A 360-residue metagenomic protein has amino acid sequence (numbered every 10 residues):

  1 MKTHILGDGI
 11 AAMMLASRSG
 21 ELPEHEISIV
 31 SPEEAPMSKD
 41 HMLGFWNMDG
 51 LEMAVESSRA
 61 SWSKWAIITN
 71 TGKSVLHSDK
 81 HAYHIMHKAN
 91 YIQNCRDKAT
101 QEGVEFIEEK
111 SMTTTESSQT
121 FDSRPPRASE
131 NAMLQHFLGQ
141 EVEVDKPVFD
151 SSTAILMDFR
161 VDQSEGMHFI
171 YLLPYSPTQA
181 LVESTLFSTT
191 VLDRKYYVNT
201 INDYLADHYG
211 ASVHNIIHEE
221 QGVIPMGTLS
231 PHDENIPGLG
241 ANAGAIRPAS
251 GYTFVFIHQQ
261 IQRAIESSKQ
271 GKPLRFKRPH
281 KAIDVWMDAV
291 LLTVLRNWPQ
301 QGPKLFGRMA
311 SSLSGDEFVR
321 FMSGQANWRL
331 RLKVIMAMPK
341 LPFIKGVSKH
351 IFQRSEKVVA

Functional and structural regions predicted by a protein language model:
M1-S28: N-terminal Rossmann-like FAD-binding beta1-loop-alpha1 element of flavoenzymes
D8, K98-N215, G227-H232: Predominantly flavin-linked oxidoreductase catalytic cores and closely associated redox partners
R18-L22, S28-T71, L138, V142: N-terminal FAD cofactor-binding segment of flavoenzymes
N47-I107: A conserved beta-strand/loop capping segment in the N-terminal third of enzymes that catalyze redox or closely related
L172, D233-A249: Short FAD-binding loop at a beta-strand-to-alpha-helix junction that anchors the flavin cofactor in diverse
I201, L205, P248, T253-G271: An active-site-proximal "capping" alpha-helix that borders the catalytic cofactor pocket
A211-G238, K281-V285: Flavin (FAD/FMN) cofactor-binding core of flavoprotein oxidoreductases
Q262-A360: C-terminal helical "tail/cap" subdomain of flavin- and related membrane-associated enzymes
